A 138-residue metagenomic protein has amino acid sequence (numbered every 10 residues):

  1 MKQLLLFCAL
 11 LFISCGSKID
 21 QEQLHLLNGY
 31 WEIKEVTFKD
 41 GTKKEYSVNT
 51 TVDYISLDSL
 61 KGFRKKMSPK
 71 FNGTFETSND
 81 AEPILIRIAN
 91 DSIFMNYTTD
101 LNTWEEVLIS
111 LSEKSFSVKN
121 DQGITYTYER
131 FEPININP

Functional and structural regions predicted by a protein language model:
M1-L4: Positively charged n-region of N-terminal signal peptides that target proteins for export
L11-S14: C-terminal motif of bacterial Sec signal peptides marking the signal peptidase cleavage site
S17-E32: N-terminal helix-cap/turn-to-beta initiation motif at the start of protein domains
L27, Y54-F63, I88-S92, I109-F116 (+1 more regions): Short, solvent-exposed coil/turn segments at beta-strand boundaries
I33, G62-K66, I93-Y97, F116-N120 (+1 more regions): Short hydrophobic/aromatic-rich beta-strand segments that constitute the beta-sheet cores of beta-sandwich/beta-barrel
K44-N90: N-terminal glycine/threonine-rich, aromatic-flanked beta-hairpin/loop signature
A81, K119-P138: Edge beta-strand at a domain terminus
T103-Y126: Short, compact, well-ordered microdomains
